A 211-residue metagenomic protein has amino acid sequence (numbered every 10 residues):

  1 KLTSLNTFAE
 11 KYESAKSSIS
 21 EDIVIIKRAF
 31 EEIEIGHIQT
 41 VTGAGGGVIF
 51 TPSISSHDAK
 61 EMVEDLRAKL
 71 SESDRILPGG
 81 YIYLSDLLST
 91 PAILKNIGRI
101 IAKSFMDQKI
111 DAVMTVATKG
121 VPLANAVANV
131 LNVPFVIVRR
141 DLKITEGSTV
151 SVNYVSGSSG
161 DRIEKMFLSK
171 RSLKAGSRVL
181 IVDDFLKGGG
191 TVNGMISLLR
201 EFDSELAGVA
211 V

Functional and structural regions predicted by a protein language model:
S4, F8-Y12: Short alpha-helical "recognition helix" segments of helix-turn-helix
Y12, D22, K27, E32 (+1 more regions): PRPP/pyrophosphate-binding module of the type I phosphoribosyltransferase fold
E13-S14, V133: The short coil/loop that forms the "turn" connecting the two helices of the helix-turn-helix
S17-S18: Key DNA-contact positions within bacterial/archaeal DNA-binding proteins
G36-T51: Minor-groove-contacting beta-hairpin "wing" of winged helix-turn-helix DNA-binding domains
I49-K109: Active-site-facing substrate-recognition patch
I110-A117: Short glycine-rich phosphate-binding loop at a beta-alpha junction
V133-V179: Short, glycine/charge-rich flexible loops or terminal/linker lids adjacent to PRPP-binding catalytic cores
